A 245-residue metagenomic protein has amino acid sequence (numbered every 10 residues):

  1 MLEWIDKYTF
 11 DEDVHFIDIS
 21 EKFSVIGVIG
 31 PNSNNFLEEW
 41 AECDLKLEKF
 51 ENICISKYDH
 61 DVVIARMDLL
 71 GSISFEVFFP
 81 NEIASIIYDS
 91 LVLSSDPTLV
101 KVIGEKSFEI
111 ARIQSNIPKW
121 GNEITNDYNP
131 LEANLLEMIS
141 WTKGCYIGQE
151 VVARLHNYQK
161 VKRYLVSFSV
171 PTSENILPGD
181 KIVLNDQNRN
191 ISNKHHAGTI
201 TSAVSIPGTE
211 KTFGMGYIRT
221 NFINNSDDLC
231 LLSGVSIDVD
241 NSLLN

Functional and structural regions predicted by a protein language model:
M1-P118: Acidic, low-complexity central loop/insert segments
L2, E38-E39, Y88-D89, I124 (+2 more regions): Short, charged, solvent-exposed linker or helix-capping segments at domain edges/interfaces that act as flexible hinges
D44-L45, C54-S56, S107, I139-T142 (+2 more regions): Short, surface-exposed, polar/charged, turn-prone segments marking secondary-structure boundaries
E76-S169: Anionic-ligand-binding alpha/beta catalytic cores of soluble enzymes and soluble regulatory domains that recognize
A111, Y128, A133-I139, I147-Q149 (+1 more regions): Glycine-rich, small/acidic residue-mixed loop/short-helix segments
